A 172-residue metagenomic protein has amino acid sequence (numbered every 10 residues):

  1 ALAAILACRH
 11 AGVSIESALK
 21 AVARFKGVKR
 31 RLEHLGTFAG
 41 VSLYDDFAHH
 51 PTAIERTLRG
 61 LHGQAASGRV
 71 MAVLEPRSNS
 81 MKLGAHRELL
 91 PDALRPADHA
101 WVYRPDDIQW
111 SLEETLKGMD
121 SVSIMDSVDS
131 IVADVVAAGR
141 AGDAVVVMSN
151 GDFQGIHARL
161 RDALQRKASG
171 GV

Functional and structural regions predicted by a protein language model:
A3-V172: ATP-dependent carboxylate-amine ligase
